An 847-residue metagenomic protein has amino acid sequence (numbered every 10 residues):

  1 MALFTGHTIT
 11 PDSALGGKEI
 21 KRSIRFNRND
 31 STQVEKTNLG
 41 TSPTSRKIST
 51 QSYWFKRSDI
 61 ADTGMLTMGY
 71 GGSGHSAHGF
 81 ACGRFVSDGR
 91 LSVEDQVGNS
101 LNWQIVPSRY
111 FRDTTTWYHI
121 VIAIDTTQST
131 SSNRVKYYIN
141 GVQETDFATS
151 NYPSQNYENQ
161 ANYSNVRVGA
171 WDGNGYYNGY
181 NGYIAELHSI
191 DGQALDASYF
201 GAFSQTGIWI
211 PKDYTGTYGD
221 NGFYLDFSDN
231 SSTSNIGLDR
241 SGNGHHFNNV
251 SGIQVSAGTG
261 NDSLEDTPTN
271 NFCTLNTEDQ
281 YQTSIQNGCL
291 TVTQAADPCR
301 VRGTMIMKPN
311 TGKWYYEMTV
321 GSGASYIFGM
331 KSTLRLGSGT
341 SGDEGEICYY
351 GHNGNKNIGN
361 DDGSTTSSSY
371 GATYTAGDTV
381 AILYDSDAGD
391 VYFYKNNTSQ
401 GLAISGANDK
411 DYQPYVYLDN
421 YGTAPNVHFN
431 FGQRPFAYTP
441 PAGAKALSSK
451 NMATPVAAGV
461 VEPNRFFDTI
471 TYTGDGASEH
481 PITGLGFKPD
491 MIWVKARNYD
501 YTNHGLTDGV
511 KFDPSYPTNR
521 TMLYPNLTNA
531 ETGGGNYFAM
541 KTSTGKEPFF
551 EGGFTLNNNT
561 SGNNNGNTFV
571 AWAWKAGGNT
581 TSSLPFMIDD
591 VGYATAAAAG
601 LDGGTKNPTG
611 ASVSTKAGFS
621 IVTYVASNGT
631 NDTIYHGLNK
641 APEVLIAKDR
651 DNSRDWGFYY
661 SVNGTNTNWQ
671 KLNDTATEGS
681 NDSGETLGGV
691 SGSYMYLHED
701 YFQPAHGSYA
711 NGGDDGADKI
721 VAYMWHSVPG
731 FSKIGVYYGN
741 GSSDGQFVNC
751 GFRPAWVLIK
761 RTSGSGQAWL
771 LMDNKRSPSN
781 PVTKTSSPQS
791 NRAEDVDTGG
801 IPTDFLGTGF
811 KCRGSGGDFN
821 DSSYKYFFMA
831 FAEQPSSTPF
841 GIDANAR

Functional and structural regions predicted by a protein language model:
M1-K47, D88-S92, Q96-L101, N162-S164 (+4 more regions): Low-complexity, glycine/proline/serine-rich flexible segments
A2-R22, N29-S31, S129-S131, T145-N151 (+10 more regions): Extended recognition patches within non-cytosolic domains
L3-R28, S52-I60, A81-Q155, S368-Y370 (+1 more regions): Extracellular glycan-interaction surfaces
F4, E19, S49-D59, Y177-Q205 (+9 more regions): Extracellular, beta-strand-rich glycan-interacting domains
R28-I48, N102-F111, D172-Y176, I210-T215 (+8 more regions): Short surface loop/edge beta-strand patches of beta-sandwich-type extracellular domains that form ligand-contact sites
S31-V93, S129-S131, Q193-S198, M307-T311 (+5 more regions): Extracellular glycan-recognition modules
S42-D59, A77-C82, T116-I122, I184-L187 (+5 more regions): A carbohydrate-recognition surface predominantly in extracellular/luminal proteins
N159-I184, R813-G817: Extracellular glycan-interaction patches encoded by glycine-rich segments
